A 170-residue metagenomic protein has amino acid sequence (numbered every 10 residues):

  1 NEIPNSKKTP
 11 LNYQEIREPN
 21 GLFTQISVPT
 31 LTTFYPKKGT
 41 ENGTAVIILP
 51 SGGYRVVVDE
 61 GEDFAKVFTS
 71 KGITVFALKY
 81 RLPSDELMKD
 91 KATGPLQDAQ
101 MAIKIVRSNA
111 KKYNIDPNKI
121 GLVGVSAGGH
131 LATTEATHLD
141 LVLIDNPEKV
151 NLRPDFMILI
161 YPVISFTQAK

Functional and structural regions predicted by a protein language model:
N1-E41, L96, Q168: N-terminal cap/lid segment of alpha/beta-hydrolase-fold proteins
T40, G53-D59, K79-G94, H138-L141 (+1 more regions): Cap/lid segment of the alpha/beta-hydrolase catalytic domain
N42-S51: Short beta-strand element of the alpha/beta-hydrolase
I47, F76, I158-I160: Hydrophobic/aromatic beta-strand patches that form the interior of the parallel beta-sheet core in alpha/beta enzyme
S51, I73, Y80-L82, P162: Active-site loop/turn elements of alpha/beta-hydrolase fold enzymes, especially the short glycine-/histidine-rich
V57-V58, A65, R81-P117: Catalytic nucleophile-loop/oxyanion-hole region of alpha/beta-hydrolase and closely related hydrolase-like folds
D59-L78: Short amphipathic alpha-helix adjacent to the substrate-entry channel of hydrolases
Q97, M101-K170: Primarily recognizes the serine-hydrolase "nucleophile elbow" in alpha/beta-hydrolase and SGNH/GDSL folds
